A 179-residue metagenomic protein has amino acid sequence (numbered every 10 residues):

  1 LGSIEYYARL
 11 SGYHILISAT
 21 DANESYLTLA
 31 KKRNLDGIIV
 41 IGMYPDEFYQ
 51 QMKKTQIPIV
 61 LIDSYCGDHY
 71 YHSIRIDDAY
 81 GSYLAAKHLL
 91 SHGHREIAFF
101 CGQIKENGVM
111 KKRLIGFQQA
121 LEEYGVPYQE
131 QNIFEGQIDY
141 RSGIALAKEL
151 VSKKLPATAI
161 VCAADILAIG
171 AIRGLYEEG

Functional and structural regions predicted by a protein language model:
L1, E96-Q103: Short beta-strand segments enriched in small/hydrophobic residues
L1-K87, V151-S152, P156: Alpha-helical recognition/docking segments in bacterial nutrient-uptake and carbohydrate-utilization systems
S11, H92-G93, K153, E178: Short coil/turn segments at alpha/beta junctions that flank glycine-rich nucleotide-binding fingerprints
A22-E24, I38, M43-E47, A98 (+1 more regions): Hydrophobic alpha-helical
M43, S64-Y65, G102-K105, D165: Flexible loop residues that form catalytic and substrate-binding hotspots at small-molecule/glycan-binding clefts
S73-I74, G108-K111: Short, solvent-exposed loop/turn segments at secondary-structure boundaries
A86-I97: Glycine-rich phosphate/diphosphate-binding loops that line cofactor/substrate pockets in enzymes
S91, C101-G102, K112: C-terminal all-alpha effector/ligand-binding and dimerization domain of prokaryotic HTH-type transcriptional repressors
